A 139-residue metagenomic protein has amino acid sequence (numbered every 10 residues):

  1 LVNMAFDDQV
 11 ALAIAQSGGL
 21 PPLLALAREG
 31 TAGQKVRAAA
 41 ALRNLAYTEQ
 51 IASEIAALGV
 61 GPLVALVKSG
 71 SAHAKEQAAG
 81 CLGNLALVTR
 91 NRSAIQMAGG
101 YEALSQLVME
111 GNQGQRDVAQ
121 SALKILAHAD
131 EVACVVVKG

Functional and structural regions predicted by a protein language model:
L1, Q9, G59, L63-L66 (+2 more regions): Detector for intrinsically disordered, low-structure N-terminal pre-sequences
L1-D7, A25, V36-T48, E76-T89 (+2 more regions): Alpha-helical solenoid repeat architecture
V10-S17, G33-K35, Q50-L58, H73-K75 (+3 more regions): Short, hydrophobic/charged alpha-helical patches characteristic of ARM/HEAT alpha-solenoid repeats and analogous
P22-L24, P62-V64, A103-S105: Buried hydrophobic core positions in alpha-solenoid tandem helical repeats
A27-G30, V67-G70, V108-G111: Alpha-solenoid helical repeat architecture
